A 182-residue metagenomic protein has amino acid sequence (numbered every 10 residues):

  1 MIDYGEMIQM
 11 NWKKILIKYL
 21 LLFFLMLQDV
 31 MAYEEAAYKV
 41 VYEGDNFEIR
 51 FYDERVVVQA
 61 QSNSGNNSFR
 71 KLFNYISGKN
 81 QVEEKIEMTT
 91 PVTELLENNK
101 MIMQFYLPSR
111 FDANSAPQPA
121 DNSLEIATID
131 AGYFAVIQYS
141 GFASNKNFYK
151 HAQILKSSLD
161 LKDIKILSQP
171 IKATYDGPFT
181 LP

Functional and structural regions predicted by a protein language model:
I2-P182: A solvent-exposed interaction/effector surface
